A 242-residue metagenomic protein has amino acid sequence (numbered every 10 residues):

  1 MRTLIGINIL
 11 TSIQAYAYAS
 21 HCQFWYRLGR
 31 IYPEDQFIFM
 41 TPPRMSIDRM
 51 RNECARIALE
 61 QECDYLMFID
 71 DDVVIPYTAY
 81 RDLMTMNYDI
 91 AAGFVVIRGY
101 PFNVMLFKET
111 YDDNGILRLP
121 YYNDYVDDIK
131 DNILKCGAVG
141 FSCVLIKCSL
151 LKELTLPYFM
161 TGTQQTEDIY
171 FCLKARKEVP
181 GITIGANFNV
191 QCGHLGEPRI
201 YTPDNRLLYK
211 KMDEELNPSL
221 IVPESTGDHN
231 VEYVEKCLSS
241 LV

Functional and structural regions predicted by a protein language model:
M1-R44, R49, V222-H229, Y233-S240: N-proximal low-complexity "stem/linker" segments adjacent to membrane-targeting elements
D48, N52, I169: Glycine-rich phosphate-binding loop at the start of an alpha helix
N52-Y65: Active-site nucleotide-sugar/metal-binding loop of Leloir-type enzymes
A55, P76-M160: Conserved catalytic core of nucleotide-sugar-dependent glycosyltransferases
E62-V74: Short beta-strand-to-loop acidic/aromatic patch adjacent to the donor-nucleotide binding site
C63, Y88, G181-I182: Short, high-confidence coil segments that cap the C-terminus of an alpha-helix and link into the following beta-strand
C148-S149, E153-V242: C-terminal catalytic/acceptor-binding lobe
